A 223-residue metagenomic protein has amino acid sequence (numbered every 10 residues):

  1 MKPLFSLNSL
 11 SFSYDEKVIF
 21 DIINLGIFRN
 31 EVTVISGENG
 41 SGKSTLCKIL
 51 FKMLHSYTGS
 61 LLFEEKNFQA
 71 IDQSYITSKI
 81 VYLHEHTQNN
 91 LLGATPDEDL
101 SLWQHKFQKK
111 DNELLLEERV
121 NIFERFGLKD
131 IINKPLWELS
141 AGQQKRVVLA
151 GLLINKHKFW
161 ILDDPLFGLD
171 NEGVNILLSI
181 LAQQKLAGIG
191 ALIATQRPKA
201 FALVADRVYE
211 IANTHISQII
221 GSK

Functional and structural regions predicted by a protein language model:
S36-E38: The feature captures the beta-strand-to-loop junction immediately N-terminal to the Walker
F51: Helix-to-loop junction immediately C-terminal to a conserved catalytic motif
S56-Q69, I76: Conserved ABC transporter NBD signature motif
E113-I131: Conserved ABC ATPase "signature" region
P135-L139: Conserved ABC ATPase signature
W160-D164: Catalytic Walker B motif of ABC-type/P-loop ATPase nucleotide-binding domains
T195-Q196: H-loop/switch region of ABC-family ATPase nucleotide-binding domains
